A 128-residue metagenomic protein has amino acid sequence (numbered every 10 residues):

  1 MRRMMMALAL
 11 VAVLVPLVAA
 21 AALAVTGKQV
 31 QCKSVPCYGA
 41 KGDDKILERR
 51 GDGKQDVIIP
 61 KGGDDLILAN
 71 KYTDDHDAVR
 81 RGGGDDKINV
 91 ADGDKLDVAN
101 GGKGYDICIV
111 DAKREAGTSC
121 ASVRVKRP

Functional and structural regions predicted by a protein language model:
R2-P128: Acidic, glycine-rich low-complexity segments
